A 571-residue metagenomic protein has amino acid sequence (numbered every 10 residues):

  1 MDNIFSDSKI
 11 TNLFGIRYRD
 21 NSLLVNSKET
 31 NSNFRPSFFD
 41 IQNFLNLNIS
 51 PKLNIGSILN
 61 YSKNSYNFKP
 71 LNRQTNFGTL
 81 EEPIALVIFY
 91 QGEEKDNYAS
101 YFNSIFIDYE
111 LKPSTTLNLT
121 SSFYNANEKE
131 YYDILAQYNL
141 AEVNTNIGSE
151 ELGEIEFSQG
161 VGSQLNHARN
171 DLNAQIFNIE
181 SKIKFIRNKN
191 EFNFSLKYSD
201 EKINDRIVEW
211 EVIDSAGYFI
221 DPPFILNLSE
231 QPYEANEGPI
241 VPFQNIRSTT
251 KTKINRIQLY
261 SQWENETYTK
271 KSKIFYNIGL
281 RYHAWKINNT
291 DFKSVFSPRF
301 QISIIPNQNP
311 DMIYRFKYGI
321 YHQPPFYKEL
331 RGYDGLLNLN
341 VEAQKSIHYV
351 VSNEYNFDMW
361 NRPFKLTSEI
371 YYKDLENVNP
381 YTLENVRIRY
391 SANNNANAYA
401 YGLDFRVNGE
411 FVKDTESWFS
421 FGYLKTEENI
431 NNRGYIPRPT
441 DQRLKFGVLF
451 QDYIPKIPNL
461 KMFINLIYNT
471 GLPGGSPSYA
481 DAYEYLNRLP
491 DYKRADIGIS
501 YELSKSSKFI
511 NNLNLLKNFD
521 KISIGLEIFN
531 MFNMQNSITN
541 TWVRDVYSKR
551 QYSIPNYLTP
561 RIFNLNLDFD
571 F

Functional and structural regions predicted by a protein language model:
M1-N33, D40-N48, G56-I58: Predominantly transmembrane beta-strands of Gram-negative outer membrane beta-barrel pores used for transport
D2-I10, P51-K52, E110-T116, F185-E191 (+6 more regions): Short loop/turn motifs that connect adjacent beta-strands in outer-membrane beta-barrel proteins
Y18-S22, Y61-S65, F123-K129, R187-K189 (+12 more regions): Transmembrane beta-strands of outer-membrane beta-barrel pores
N48-K63, E93-N289, T367-I370, W418: Face-selective signature of the C-terminal outer-membrane beta-barrel domain
N118-S122, K129-E130, R315, A343-Y401 (+2 more regions): Membrane-embedded beta-barrel scaffold of Gram-negative outer-membrane proteins
L172-I176, K197, N245-K373: Structural signature of Gram-negative outer-membrane beta-barrels, strongest in the C-terminal barrel of TonB-dependent
T267-I274, Y372-D374, N393-S476, D568: Gram-negative outer-membrane beta-barrel transporters
S417, I467-P477, Y501-F571: C-terminal beta-signal and adjacent terminal beta-strands/loops of Gram-negative outer-membrane beta-barrel proteins
